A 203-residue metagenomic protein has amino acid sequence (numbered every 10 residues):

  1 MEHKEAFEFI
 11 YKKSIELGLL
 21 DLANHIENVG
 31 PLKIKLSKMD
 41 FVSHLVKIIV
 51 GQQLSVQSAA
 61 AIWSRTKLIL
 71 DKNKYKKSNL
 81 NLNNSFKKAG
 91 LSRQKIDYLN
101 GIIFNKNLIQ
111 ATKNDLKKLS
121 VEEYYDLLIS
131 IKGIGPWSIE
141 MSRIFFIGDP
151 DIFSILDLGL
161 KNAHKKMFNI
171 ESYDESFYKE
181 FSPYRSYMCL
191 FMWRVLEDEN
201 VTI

Functional and structural regions predicted by a protein language model:
M1-I34, I96-D97, G101-F104, K117-E123 (+1 more regions): C-terminal accessory module of base-excision DNA glycosylases/AP lyases that mediates lesion recognition and DNA
L19-A23, L54-S55, A59-S130, E180-S182: Alpha-helical ds-nucleic-acid-binding substructure associated with the helix-hairpin-helix region of base-excision DNA
M39-Q53: Alpha-helical scaffold segments that form or flank carboxylate-/histidine-based iron centers
G51-L54, K87, G148, I152: Conserved aromatic-histidine-acidic binding/catalytic patches
